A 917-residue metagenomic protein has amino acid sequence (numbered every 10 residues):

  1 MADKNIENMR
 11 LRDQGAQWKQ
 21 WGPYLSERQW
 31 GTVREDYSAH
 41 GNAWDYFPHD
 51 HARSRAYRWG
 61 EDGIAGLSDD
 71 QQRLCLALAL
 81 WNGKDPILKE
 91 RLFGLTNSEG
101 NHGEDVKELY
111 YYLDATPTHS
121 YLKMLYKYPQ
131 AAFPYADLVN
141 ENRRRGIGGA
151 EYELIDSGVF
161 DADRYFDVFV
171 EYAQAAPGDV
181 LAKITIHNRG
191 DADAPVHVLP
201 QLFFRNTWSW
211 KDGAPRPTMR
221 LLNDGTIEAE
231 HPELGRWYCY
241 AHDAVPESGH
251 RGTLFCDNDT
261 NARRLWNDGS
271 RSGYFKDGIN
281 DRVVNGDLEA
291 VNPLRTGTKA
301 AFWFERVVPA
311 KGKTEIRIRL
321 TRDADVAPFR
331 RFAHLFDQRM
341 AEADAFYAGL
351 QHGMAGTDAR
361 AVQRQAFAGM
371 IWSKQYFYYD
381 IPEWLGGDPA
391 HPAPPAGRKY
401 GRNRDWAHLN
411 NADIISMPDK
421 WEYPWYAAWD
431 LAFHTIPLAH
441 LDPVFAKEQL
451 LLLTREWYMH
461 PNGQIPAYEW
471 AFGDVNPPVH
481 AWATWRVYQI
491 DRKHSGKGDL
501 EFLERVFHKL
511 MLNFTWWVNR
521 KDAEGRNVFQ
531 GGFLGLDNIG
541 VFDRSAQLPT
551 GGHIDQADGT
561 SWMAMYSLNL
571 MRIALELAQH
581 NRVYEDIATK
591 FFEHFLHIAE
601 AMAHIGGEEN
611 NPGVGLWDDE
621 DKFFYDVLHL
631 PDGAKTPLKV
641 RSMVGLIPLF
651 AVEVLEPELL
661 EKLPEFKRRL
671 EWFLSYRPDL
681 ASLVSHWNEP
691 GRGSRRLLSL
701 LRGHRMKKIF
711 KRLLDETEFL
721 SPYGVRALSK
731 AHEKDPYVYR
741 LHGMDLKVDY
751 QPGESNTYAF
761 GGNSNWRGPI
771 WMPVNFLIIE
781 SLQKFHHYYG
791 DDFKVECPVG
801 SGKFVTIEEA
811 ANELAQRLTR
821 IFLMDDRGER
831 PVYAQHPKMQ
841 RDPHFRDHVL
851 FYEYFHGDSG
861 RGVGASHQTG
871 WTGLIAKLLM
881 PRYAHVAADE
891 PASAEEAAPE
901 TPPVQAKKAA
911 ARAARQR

Functional and structural regions predicted by a protein language model:
A2-S54, Q72-L74, W81-R917: Acidic, mature catalytic/reactive cores of soluble proteins
G63-S68, L76-A79: Structured, charged N-terminal subsegments at the starts of enzyme catalytic cores and at intra-chain domain/subunit
